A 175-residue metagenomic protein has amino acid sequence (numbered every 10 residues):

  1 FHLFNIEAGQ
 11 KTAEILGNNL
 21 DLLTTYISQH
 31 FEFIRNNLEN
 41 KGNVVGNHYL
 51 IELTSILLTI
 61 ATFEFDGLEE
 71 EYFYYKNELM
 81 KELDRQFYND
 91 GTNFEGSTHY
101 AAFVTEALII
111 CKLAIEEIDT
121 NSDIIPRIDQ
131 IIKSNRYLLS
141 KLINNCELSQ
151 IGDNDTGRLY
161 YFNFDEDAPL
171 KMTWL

Functional and structural regions predicted by a protein language model:
F1-I132: Aromatic-lined, polymer-binding surfaces characteristic of secreted/periplasmic polysaccharide-degrading enzymes
G96-L175: Carbohydrate-active enzyme catalytic cores, enriched for enzymes that act on polyanionic acidic polysaccharides
